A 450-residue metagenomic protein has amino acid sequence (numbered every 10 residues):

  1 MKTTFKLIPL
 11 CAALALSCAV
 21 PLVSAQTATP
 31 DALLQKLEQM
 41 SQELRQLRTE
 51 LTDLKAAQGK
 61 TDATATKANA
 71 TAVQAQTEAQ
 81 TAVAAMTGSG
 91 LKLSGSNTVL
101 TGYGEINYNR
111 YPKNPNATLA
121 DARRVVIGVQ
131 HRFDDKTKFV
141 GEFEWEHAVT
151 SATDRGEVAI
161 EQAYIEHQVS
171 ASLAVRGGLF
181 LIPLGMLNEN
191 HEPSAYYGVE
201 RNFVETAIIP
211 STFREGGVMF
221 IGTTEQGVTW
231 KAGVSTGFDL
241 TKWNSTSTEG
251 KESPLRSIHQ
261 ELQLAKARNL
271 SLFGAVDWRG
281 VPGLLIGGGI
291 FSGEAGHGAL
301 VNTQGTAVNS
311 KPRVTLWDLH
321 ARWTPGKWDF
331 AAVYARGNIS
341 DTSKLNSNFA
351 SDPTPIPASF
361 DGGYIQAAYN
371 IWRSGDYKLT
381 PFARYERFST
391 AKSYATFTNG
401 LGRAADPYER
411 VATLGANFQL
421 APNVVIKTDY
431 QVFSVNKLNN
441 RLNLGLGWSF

Functional and structural regions predicted by a protein language model:
K2-S24: Gram-negative bacterial Sec-dependent N-terminal signal peptides
L14, V23-Y108: N-terminal periplasmic/intermembrane-space "pro-region" immediately following the signal or transit peptide
Q39-M40, T64, T71, T101 (+11 more regions): Residue-level detection of beta-strand scaffold positions
M86-T241, R268-F273, D277-L285, Y364-N370 (+2 more regions): Outer membrane beta-barrel
T87-G90, V204-A207, Q260-Q263, T306-V308 (+1 more regions): Short, P/G- and charge-enriched loop/turn segments at secondary-structure junctions
P112-N114, A152, A163-Q168, N188 (+2 more regions): Outer-membrane beta-barrel pore domains
T212, E261-R268, N309-R313, H320: Short, contiguous, pocket-lining structural segments that sit at or immediately flank catalytic/ligand-binding sites
E249-A299: Loop-centered beta-sheet repeat module
